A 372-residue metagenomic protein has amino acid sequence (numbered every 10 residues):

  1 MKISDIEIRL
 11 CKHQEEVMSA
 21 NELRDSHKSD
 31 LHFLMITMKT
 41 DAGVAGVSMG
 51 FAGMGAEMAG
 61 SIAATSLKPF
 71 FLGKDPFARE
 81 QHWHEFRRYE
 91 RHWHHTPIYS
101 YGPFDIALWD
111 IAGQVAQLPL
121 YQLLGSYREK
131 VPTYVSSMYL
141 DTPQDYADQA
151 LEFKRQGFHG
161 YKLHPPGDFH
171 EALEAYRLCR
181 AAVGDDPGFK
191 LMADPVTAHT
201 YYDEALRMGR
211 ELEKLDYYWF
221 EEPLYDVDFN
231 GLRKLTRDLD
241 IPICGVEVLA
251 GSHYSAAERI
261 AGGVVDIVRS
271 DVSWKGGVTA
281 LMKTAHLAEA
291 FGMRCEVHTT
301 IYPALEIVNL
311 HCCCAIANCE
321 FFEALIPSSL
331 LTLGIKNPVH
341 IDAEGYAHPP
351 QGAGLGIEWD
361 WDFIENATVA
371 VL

Functional and structural regions predicted by a protein language model:
M1-A42, F51-A52, S328-L333: Structured beta-strand/loop patches that form or line metal/cofactor-binding pockets in enzymes
I3, G43, L67, F104 (+7 more regions): Conserved, mostly hydrophobic/aromatic
E7, K39-V115: Metal- or metallocofactor-binding catalytic centers and their adjacent structured scaffolds across diverse enzyme
T65, R210, D216, V227-Y346: Shared catalytic-loop signature of beta/alpha-barrel
D105-L140: Glycine-rich, aromatic-flanked loop segments that form ligand/cofactor-binding clefts across common enzyme folds
E129-L239: Metal-dependent enolase-superfamily TIM-barrel catalytic cores that perform enediolate-based chemistry
V135-S137, L163-P165, A193-T197, E221-L224 (+5 more regions): A cross-domain feature marking catalytic cores of carbohydrate-active enzymes and several ubiquitous metabolic/repair
S328-L372: C-terminal extensions of enzymes
